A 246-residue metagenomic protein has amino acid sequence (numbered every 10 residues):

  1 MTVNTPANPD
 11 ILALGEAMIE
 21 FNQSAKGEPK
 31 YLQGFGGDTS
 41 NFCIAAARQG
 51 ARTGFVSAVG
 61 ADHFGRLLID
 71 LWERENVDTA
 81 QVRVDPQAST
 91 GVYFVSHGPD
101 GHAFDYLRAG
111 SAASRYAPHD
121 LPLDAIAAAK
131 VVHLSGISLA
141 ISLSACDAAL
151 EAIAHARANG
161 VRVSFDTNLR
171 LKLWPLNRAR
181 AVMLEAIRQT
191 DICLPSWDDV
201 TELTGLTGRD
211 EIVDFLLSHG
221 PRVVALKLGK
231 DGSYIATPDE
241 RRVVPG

Functional and structural regions predicted by a protein language model:
M1-L12, A154-A158, G205, R209-G246: Conserved phosphate-binding/catalytic region of the ribokinase-like
T2-D78: Glycine-rich phosphate/adenosyl-contacting loop at the front of the ribokinase-like
A13-G15, D105-R108, H133-S135, D166 (+1 more regions): Short beta-strand segments
F21-K30, L134, E240-G246: Glycine/charged-rich beta-loop-alpha catalytic/anionic-binding loops adjacent to active sites
F21-N22, D105, K130, L203 (+2 more regions): Residues that scaffold the ATP/ADP-binding catalytic core of kinase and kinase-like folds
R52-I137: Conserved N-terminal subdomain of the carbohydrate kinase-like
V131, I137-D214, P221, D231-S233: Conserved beta-alpha-beta core of the PfkB/ribokinase-like small-molecule kinase fold
